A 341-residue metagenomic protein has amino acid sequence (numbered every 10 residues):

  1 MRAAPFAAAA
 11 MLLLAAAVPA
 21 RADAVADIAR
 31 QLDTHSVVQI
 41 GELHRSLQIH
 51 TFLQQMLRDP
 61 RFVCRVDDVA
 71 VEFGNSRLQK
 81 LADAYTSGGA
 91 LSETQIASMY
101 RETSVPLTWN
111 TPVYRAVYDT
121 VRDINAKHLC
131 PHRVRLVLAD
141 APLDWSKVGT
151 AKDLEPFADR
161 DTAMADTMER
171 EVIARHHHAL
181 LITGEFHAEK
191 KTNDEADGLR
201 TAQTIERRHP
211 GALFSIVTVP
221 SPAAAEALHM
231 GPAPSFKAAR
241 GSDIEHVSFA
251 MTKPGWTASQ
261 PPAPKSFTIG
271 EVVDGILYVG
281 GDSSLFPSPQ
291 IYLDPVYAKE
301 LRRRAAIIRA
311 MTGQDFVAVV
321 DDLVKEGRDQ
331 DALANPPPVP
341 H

Functional and structural regions predicted by a protein language model:
M1-A7: Bacterial N-terminal signal peptides that target proteins for export
A7-A16: Bacterial N-terminal signal peptides
A20-H341: Compositional signal for N-terminal targeting/processing segments
